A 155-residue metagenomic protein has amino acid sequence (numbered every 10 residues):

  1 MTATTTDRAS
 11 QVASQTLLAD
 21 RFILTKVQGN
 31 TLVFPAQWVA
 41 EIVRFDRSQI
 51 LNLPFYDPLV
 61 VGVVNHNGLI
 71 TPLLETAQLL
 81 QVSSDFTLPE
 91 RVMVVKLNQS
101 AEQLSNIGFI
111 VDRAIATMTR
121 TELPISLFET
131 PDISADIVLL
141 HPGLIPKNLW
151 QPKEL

Functional and structural regions predicted by a protein language model:
M1-L155: An acidic, low-aromatic, low-complexity terminal/linker signal
